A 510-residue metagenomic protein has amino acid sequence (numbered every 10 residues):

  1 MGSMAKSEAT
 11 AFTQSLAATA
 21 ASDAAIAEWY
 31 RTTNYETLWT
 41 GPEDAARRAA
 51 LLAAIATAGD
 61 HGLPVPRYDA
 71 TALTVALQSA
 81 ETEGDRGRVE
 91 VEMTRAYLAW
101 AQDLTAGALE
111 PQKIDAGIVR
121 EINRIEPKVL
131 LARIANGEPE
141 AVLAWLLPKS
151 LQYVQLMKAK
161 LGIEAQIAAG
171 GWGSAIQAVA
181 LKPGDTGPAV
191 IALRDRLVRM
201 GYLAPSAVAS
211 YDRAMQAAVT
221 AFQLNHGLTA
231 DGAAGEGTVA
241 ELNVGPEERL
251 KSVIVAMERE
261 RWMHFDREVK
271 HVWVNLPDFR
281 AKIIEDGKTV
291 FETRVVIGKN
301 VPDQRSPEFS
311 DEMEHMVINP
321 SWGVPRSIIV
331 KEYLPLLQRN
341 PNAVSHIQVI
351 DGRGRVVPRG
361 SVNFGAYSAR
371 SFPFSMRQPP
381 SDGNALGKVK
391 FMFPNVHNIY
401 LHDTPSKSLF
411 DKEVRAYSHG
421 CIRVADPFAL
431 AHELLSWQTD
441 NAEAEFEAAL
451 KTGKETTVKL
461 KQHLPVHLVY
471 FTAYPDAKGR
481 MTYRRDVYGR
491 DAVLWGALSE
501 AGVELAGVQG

Functional and structural regions predicted by a protein language model:
M1-I122: Cationic-aromatic interfacial patches
M1-W29, V91, L98, I118-V119 (+1 more regions): Well-ordered beta-sheet/strand-loop patches within structured domains
